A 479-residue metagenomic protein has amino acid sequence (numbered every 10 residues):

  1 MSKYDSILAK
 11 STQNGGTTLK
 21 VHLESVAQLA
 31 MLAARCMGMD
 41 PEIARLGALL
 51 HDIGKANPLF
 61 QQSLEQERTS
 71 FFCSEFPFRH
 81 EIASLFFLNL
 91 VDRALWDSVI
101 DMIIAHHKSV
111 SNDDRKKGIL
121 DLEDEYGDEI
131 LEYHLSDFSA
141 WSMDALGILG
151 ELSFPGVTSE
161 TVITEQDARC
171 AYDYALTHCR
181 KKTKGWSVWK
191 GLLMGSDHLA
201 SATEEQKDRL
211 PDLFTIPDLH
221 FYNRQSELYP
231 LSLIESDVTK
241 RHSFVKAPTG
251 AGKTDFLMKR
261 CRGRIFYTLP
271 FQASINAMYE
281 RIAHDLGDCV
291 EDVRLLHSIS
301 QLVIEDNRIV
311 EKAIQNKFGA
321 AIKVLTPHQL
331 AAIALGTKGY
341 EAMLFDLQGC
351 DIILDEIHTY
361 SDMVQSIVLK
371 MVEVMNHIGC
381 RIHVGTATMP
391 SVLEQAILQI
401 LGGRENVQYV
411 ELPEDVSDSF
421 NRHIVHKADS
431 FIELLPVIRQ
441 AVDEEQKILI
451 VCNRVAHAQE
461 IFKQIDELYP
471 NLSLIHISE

Functional and structural regions predicted by a protein language model:
M1-E479: N-terminal helicase ATP-binding lobe
